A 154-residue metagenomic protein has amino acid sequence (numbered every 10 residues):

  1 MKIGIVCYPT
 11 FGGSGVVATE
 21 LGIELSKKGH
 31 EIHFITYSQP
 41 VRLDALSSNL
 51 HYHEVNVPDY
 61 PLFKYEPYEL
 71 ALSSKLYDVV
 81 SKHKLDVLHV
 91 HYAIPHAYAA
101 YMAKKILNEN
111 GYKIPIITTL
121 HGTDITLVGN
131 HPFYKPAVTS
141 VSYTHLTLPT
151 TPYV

Functional and structural regions predicted by a protein language model:
M1-I3: Extreme N-terminal starter segment of soluble prokaryotic enzymes
C7-F11, I23-Y68: N-terminal strand-loop element at the rim of the active site of nucleotide-sugar-dependent glycosyltransferases
G13-L21, F133, A137: Conserved alpha-helical elements of sugar-nucleotide-dependent glycosyltransferases
L62-V87, A97-Y98, M102, P132-P136: An amphipathic, basic-hydrophobic alpha-helix
N108-I117, G122-S142: Nucleotide-sugar donor phosphate/pyrophosphate-binding loop at the beta->alpha transition of glycosyltransferases
T144-T150: Conserved small/polar residues in nucleotide/adenosyl-binding loops
